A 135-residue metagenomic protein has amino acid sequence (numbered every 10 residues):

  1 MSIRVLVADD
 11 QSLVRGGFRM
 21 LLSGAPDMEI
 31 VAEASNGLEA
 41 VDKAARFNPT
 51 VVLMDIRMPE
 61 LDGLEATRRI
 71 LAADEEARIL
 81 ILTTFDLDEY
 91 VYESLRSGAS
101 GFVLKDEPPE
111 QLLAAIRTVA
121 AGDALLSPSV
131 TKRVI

Functional and structural regions predicted by a protein language model:
S2-V14, F18-L22: Conserved acidic segment of CheY-like receiver
D9, D55, T83: Active-site residues of response regulator receiver
V14, M54, P59: The feature encodes the CheY-like receiver
D27-S35, K43, S94: Short hydrophobic/Thr-rich beta-strand motif most characteristic of the beta2 strand and flanking loop of CheY-like
N36-E39, P59-E65: Acidic catalytic/metal-coordinating carboxylates
D42, L64-E76: Short amphipathic alpha-helix used as the core "switch/output" element in two-component signaling
F47-L53: Active-site beta3 strand of CheY-like receiver
E89-R96, S100-G101, D106-I135: Short, flexible helix-to-coil linker/hinge segments that flank and couple to helix-turn-helix
